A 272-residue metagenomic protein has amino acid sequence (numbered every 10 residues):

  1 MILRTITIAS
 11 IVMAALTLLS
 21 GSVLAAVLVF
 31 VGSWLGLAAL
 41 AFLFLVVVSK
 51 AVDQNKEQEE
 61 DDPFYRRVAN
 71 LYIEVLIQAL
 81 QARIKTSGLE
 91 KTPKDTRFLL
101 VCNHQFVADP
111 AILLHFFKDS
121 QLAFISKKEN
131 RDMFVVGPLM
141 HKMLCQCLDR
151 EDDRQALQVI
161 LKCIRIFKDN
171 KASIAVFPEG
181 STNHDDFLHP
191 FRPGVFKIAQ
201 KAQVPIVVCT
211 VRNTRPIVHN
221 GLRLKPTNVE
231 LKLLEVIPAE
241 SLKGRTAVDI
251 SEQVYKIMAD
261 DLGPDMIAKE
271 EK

Functional and structural regions predicted by a protein language model:
M1-A14, G21-F98: Membrane-anchoring hydrophobic helices of lipid-metabolizing enzymes
I6, L157-K272: Non-catalytic C-terminal accessory region of glycerolipid acyltransferases and related lyso-lipid remodeling enzymes
S49-L71, Q78-A79, K94-D153: Catalytic core of membrane glycerolipid acyltransferases/transacylases, capturing the structured, soluble-facing
Y72, I84-G88, P110-A111, I160-K162 (+1 more regions): A generic local structural motif
A79-Q81, D119, M140-K142, D169 (+2 more regions): Short, well-ordered coil/turn elements that cap or connect secondary structure elements
S87, I125-K127, D149-R150, P178 (+1 more regions): Thr-Gly-centered strand-to-loop micro-motif
